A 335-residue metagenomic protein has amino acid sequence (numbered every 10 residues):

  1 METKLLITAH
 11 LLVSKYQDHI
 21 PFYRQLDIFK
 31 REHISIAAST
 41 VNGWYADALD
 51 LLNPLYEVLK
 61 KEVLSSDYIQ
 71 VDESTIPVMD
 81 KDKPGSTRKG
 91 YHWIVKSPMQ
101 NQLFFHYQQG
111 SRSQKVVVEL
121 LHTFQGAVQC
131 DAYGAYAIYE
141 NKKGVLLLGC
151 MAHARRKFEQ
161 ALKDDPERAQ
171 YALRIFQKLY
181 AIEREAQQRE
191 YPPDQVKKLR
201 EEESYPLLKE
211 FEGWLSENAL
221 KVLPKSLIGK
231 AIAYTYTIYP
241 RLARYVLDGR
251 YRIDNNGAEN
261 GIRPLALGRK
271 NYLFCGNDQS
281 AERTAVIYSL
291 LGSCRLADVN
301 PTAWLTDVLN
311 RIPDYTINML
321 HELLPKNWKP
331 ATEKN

Functional and structural regions predicted by a protein language model:
M1-N335: Catalytic center-proximal scaffold of phosphoryl-transfer enzymes
